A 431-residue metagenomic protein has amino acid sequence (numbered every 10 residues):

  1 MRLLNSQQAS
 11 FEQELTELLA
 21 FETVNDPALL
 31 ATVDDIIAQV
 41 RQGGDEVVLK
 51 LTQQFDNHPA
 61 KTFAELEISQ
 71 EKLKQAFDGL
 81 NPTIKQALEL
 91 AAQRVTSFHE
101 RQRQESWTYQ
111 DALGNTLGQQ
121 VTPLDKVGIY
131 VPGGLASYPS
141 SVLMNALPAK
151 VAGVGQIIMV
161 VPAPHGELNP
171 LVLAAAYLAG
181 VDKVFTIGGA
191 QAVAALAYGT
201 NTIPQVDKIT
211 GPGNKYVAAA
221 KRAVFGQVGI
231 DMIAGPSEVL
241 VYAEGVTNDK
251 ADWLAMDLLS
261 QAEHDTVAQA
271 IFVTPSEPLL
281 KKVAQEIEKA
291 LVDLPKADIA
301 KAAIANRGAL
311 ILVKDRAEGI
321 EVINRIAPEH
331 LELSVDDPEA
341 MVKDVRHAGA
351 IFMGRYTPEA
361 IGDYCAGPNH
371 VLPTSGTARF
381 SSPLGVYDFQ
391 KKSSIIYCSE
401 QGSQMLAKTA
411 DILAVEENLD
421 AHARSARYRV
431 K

Functional and structural regions predicted by a protein language model:
M1-D125: N-terminal Rossmann-like NAD(P)+-binding subdomain of aldehyde/semialdehyde dehydrogenases
R2-A9, K183-G188, L310-D315: Short acidic-hydrophobic, aromatic-tinged amphipathic segments that line or gate anion-handling sites
Q104-Y109, G229, A268-V273, D293-I304 (+2 more regions): Flexible, glycine/charged-enriched surface loops at secondary-structure junctions
Y109-A174: Conserved small-residue-rich beta-alpha loop and adjacent elements that most often cradle the phosphate/pyrophosphate
G180-Q269: Conserved NAD(P)+-binding/catalytic subdomain of aldehyde/semialdehyde dehydrogenases
P212, M232-A243, Q261-A284, A300-I311 (+3 more regions): Short loop-to-beta-strand entry elements in the cores of soluble alpha/beta enzymes
R325-K431: C-terminal core of ALDH-fold dehydrogenases
